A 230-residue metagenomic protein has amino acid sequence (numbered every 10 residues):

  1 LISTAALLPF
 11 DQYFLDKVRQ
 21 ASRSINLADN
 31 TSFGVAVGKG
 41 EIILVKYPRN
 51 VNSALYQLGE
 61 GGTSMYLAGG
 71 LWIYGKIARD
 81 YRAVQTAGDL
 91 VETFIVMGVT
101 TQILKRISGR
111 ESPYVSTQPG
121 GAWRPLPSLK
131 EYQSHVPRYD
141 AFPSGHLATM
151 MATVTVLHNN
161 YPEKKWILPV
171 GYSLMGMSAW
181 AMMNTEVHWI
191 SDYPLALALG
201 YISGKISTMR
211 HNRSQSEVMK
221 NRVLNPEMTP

Functional and structural regions predicted by a protein language model:
L1-L67, S108, P113, T117-R124: N-terminal transmembrane-helix/juxtamembrane module of multi-pass inner/ER membrane proteins
S3, L7, V96-T101, K105 (+2 more regions): Alpha-helical transmembrane segments of multipass membrane proteins
A5, M65-A68, L90, F94-G98 (+3 more regions): Alpha-helical transmembrane spans of integral membrane proteins, capturing the lipid-embedded, hydrophobic core of TM
F10, Y74-R79: Structural signal for the C-terminal ends of transmembrane alpha-helices and the immediately following loop
L15, R19, Y74-G75, T101-G109 (+2 more regions): Membrane-water interface at transmembrane helix exits
Q57-G75, H146-M150: Hydrophobic alpha-helical transmembrane segments
I77-T100, L104: Interfacial segments of alpha-helical transmembrane regions
T117-T229: Membrane-embedded catalytic cores of phosphoryl/pyrophosphoryl-handling enzymes
